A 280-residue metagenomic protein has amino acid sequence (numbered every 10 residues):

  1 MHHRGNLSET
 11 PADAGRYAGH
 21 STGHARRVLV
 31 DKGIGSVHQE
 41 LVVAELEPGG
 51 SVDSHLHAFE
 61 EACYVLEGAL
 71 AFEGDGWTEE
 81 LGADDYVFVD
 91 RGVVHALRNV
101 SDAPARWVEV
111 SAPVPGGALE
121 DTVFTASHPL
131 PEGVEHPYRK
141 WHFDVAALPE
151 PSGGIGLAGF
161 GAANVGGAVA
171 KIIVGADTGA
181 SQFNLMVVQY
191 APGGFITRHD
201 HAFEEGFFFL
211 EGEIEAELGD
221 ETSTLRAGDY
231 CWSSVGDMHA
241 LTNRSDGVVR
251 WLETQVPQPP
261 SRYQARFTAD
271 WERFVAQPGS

Functional and structural regions predicted by a protein language model:
M1-H38, A118-Q182, R266-S280: A short, N-terminal "cap"/entry segment at the start of jelly-roll beta-barrel domains of the cupin/DSBH fold
G23-R27, V42-H57, M186-H201: Conserved short histidine dyad/triad with adjacent acidic residue
V42-A44, V110, L185-V188, T197 (+5 more regions): A structural feature that tracks compact, well-ordered secondary-structure segments with a strong bias toward
F59-L70, D75, F203-E215, G219: Glycine- and acidic-residue-biased ligand/ion/polar-headgroup-sensing regions
A62, F88, D102-D121, W232 (+1 more regions): A short hydrophobic beta-strand segment most commonly corresponding to one strand of the jelly-roll/cupin
G76-R91, D220-G236: Short acidic-glycine-tyrosine-enriched beta hairpin
R98-S101, T242-R244: Asparagine-centered strand-capping/turn motif at beta-strand->loop junctions
